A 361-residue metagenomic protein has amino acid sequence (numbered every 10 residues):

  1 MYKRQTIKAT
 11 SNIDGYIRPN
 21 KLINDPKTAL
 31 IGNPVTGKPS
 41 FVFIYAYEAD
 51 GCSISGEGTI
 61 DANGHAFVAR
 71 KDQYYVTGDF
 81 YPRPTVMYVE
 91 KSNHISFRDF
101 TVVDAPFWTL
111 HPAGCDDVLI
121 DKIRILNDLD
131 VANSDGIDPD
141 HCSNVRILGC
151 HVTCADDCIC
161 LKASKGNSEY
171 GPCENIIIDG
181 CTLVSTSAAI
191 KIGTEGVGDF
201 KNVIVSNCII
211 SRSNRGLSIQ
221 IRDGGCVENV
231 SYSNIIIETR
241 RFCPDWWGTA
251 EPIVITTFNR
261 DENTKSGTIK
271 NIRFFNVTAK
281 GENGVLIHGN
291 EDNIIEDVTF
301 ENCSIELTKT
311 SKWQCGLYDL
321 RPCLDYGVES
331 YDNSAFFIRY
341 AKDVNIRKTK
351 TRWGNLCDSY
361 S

Functional and structural regions predicted by a protein language model:
M1-S361: Extracellular/periplasmic carbohydrate-active domains that bind, remodel, or depolymerize complex polysaccharides
